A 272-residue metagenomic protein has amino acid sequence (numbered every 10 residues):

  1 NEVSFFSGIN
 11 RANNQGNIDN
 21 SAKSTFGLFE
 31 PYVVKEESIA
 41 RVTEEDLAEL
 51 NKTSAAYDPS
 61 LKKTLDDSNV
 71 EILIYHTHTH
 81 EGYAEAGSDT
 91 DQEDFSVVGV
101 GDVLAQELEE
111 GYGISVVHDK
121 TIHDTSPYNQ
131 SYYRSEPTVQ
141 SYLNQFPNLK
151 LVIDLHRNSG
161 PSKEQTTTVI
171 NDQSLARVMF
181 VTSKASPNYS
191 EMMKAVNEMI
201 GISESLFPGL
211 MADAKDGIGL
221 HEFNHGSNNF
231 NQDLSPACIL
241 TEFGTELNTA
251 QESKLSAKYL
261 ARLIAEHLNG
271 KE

Functional and structural regions predicted by a protein language model:
N1-L73, Y83-A84: Non-catalytic propeptide/linker segments at domain boundaries
H76-T90, H118-I122, A176-K184: Acidic/histidine-rich, surface-exposed loop or edge segments in extracytoplasmic proteins
T79-G82, I122-S126, R157-S162, A185-N188 (+2 more regions): Solvent-exposed loop/turn segments at secondary-structure junctions within structured extracellular/periplasmic domains
G87-T167: Catalytic-core regions of hydrolytic enzymes
D91-G99, N129-Y133, S186-K194, L247-L255: Soluble non-cytosolic domains of exported or imported proteins
P161-E191, V196: A short, glycine/acidic-enriched catalytic loop
N188-H221: Active-site-adjacent substrate-binding region of metalloamidase/peptidase-like peptide-processing proteins
A212-E272: Active-site-adjacent mobile loop/cap segments within catalytic or ligand-binding domains
